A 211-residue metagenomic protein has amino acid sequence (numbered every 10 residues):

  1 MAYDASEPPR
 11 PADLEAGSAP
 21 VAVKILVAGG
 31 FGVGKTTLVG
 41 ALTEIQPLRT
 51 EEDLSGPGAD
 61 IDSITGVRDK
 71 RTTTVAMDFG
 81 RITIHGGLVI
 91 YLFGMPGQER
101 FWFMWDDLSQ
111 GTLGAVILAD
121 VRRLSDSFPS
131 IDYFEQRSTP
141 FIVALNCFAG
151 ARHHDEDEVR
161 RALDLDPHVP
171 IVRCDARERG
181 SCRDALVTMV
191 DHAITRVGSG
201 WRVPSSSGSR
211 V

Functional and structural regions predicted by a protein language model:
A2-V67, R81-H85, V89-Y91: Conserved G1/Walker A P-loop phosphate-binding module
A28, M95-P96, D175-A176: A short hydrophobic beta-strand->loop->alpha-helix junction that borders the nucleotide-binding pocket of P-loop NTPases
L42, Q46-R49, S138, A193 (+1 more regions): Conserved NTP-handling cores and scaffolds of large molecular machines
R71-Y133: Switch II of P-loop NTPase G domains
L118-H168: Conserved C-terminal guanine-recognition region of P-loop GTPase G domains, centered on the G4
A149-P204, V211: Canonical P-loop GTPase G-domain recognition
